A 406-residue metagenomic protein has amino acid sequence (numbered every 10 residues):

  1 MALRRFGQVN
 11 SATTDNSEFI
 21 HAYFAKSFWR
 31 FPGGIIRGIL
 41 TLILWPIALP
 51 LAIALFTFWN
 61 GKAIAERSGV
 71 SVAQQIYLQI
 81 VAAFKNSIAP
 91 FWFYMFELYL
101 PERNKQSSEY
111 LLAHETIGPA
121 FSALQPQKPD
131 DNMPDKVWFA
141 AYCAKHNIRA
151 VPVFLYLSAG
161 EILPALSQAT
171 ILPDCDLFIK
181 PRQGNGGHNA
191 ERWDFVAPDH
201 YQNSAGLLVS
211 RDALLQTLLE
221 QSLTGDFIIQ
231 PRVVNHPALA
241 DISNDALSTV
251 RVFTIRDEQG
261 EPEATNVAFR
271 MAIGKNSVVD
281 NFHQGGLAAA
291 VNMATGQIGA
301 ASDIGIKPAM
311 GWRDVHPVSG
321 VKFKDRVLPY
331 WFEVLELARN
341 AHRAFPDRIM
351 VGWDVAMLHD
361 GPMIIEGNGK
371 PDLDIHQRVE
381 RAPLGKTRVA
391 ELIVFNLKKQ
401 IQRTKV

Functional and structural regions predicted by a protein language model:
M1-I47: Intrinsically disordered, low-structural-confidence terminal and linker regions
G38, L42-I171, G184-N185, A338: Conserved N-proximal alpha/beta basic substrate-recognition cap immediately N-terminal to, or forming the N-lobe
P119, P129-V250, I255-E258: Active-site nucleotide/adenylate-binding loops and adjacent lid/helix of ATP-dependent enzymes
L177, E263-T265, M363-I365: Protein kinase-like catalytic core scaffold
G187, T249, R270-N276, N368-E380: Glycine-rich phosphate/pyrophosphate-binding beta-alpha loops
Y201, G260-P262, I298, P362-M363: Hydrophobic residues embedded in beta-strands of well-ordered beta-sheets
E220-D245, F253-D257, A264-N266, R270-M357: A long amphipathic alpha-helix within ATP-dependent nucleotide-binding catalytic cores
G311-R348, M357-V406: C-terminal active-site "lid" helix and adjoining low-complexity regulatory extension at the edge of ATP-using catalytic
